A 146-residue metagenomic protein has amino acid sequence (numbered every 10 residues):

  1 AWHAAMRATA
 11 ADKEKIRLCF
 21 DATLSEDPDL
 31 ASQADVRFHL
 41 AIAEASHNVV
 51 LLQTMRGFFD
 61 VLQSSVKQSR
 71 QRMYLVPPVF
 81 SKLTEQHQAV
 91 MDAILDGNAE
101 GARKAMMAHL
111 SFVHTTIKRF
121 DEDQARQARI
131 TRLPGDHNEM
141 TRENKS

Functional and structural regions predicted by a protein language model:
W2-S69, Q86-V90, G101-T115: Conserved amphipathic alpha-helical segments that form helical-bundle/coiled-coil interaction surfaces
I16-D21, S65-M73, Q124-H137: Membrane-interacting alpha-helical segments
V76: Membrane-interface catalytic loops of GT-C/OST-like multi-pass glycosylation enzymes that act
A99-S146: C-terminal effector-binding regulatory domain of bacterial HTH transcription factors
